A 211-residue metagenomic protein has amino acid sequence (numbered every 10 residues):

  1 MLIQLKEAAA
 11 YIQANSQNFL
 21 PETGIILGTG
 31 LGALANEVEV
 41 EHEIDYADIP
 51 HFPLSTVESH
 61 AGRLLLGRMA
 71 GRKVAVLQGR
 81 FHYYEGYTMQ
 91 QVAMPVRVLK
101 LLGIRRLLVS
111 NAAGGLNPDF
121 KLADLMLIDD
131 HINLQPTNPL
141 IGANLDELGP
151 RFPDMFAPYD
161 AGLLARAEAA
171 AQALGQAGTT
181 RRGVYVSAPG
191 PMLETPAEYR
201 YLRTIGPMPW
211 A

Functional and structural regions predicted by a protein language model:
L2-A9, A47-A211: Glycine-rich phosphate- or other oxyanion-binding loops that anchor nucleotides, phosphorylated ligands
N15-Q17: Glycine-rich helix-loop-beta junction characteristic of Rossmann-like nucleotide cofactor-binding loops
E22-G24: A short aromatic-anchored loop/beta-hairpin motif
G32-Y46, F120-D124: Glycine-rich loop at the start of a catalytic domain that most often binds anionic cofactors/ligands
